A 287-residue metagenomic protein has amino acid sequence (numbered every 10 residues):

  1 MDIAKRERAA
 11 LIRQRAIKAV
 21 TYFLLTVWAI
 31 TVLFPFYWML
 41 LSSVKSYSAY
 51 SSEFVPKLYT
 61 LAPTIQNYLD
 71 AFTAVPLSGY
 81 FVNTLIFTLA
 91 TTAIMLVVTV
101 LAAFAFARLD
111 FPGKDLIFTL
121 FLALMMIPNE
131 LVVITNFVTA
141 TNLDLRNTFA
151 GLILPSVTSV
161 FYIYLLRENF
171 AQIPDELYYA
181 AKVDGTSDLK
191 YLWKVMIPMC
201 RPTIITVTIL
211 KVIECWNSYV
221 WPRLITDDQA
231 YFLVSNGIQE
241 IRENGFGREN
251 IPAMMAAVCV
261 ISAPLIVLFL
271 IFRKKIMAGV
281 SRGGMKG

Functional and structural regions predicted by a protein language model:
M1-R8: ABC-family P-loop ATPase nucleotide-binding domain
A9-R13, I17-G287: A structural signal for multi-pass alpha-helical bundles of membrane permease subunits that mediate small-molecule
